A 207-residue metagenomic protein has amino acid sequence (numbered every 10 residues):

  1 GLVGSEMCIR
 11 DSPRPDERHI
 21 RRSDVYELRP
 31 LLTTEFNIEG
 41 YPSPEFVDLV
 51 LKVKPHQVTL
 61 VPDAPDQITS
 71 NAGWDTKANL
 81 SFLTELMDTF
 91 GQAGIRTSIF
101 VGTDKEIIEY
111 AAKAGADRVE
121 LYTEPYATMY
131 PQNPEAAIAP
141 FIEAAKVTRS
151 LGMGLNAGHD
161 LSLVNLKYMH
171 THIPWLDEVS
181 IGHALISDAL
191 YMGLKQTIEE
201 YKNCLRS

Functional and structural regions predicted by a protein language model:
G1-G4, C8-I9: Single conserved hydrophobic/aromatic residue that forms the stacking wall/gate of nucleotide- or nucleobase-binding
R10-L32, P62-D75, T123-N133: Glycine-rich, proline-tolerant flexible connector loops at the mouths of alpha/beta enzymes
D11, T34-G40, V58-L60, T97-I99 (+4 more regions): Hydrophobic faces of well-ordered beta-strands that scaffold small-molecule active sites in alpha/beta enzyme cores
R29, A72, N133-P134, D188-S207: C-terminal helical cap(s) of enzyme catalytic domains, especially alpha/beta-barrels
L31-T33, K52-V58, Q92, K113-V119 (+1 more regions): Glycine-enriched alpha-helix->loop->beta-strand junction motifs that scaffold or abut catalytic
P44-V53, D104-A114, L161-L176: Catalytic cores of alpha/beta
L60-Q67, R118-Y130, W175-L194: Glycine-rich phosphate-binding active-site loops on the catalytic face of alpha/beta enzymes
R96-T148: Histidine/lysine/aspartate-rich catalytic loop segments that bind and position anionic ligands
